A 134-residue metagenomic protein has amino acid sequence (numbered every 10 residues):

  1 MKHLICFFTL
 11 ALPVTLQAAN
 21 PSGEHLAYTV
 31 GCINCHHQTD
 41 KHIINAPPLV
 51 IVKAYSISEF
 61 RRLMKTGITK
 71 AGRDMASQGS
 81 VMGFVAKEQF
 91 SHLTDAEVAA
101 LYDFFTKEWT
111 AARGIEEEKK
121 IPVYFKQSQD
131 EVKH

Functional and structural regions predicted by a protein language model:
L4-P13: Sec-dependent N-terminal signal peptides
L16-A18: Boundary at the C-terminal end of the N-terminal hydrophobic targeting segment
L26-Y28, I33-K65, G79-H92, I121-Q129 (+1 more regions): Gly/Gly-Pro-rich "capping" loops immediately C-terminal to redox-active cysteine motifs in periplasmic/lumenal
S58-R62, K87-E118: C-terminal capping alpha-helices of c-type cytochrome domains
T66-K70: Glycine-rich, acidic and aromatic/proline-enriched surface loops and short helix-turn segments that act as binding
G72-S77, A112-K120: Surface-exposed patches in mature extracellular/periplasmic domains of secreted proteins
